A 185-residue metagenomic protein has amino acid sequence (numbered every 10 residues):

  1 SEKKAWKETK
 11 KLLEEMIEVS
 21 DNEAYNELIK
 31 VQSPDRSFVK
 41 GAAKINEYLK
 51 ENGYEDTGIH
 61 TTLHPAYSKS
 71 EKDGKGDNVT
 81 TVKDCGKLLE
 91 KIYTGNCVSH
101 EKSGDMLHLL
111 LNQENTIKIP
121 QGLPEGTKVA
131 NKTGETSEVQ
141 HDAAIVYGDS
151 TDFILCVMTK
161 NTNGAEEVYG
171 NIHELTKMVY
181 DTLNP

Functional and structural regions predicted by a protein language model:
S1-K11, S99-S103: Short, well-structured active-site flanking segments
S1-K3, M16, C85, L155: Active-site SXXK
E8, L13, E23-K91: Mid-domain, small-residue-enriched loop/turn segments at the edges of structured enzyme/sensor domains
K11-S20, H108-P120: Short, mixed-charge aromatic SLiMs
I17-D21, L28-Q32, T61-H64, K132-E135 (+1 more regions): Active-site-proximal beta-strand/loop segments in catalytic clefts of secreted hydrolases
V19, N52-E55, G95, Q113: Phosphate/oxyanion-binding loops and surfaces in catalytic or ligand/nucleic-acid-binding neighborhoods
S33-P34, G86-I117, P124-P185: Structured C-terminal helix/loop/strand segments within mature extracytoplasmic catalytic/sensor domains
